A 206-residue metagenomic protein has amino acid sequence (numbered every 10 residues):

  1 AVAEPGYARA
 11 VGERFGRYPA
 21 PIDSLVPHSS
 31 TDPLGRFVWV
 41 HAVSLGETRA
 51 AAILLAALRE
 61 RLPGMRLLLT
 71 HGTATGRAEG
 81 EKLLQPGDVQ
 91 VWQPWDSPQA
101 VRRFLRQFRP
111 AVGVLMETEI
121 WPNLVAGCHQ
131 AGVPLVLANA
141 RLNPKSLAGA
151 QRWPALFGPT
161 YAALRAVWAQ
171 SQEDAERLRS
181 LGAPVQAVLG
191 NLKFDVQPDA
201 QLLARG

Functional and structural regions predicted by a protein language model:
V2-V26, P33-L203: Active-site and donor-binding regions of nucleotide-sugar-utilizing enzymes
